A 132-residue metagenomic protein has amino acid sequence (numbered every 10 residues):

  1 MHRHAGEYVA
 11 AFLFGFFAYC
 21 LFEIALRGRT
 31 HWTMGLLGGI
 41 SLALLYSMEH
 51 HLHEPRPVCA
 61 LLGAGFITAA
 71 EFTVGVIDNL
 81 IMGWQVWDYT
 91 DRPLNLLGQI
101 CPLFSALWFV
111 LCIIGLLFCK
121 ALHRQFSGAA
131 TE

Functional and structural regions predicted by a protein language model:
M1-E132: Aromatic-rich, lipid-facing transmembrane alpha helices and their immediate juxtamembrane interface loops in integral
